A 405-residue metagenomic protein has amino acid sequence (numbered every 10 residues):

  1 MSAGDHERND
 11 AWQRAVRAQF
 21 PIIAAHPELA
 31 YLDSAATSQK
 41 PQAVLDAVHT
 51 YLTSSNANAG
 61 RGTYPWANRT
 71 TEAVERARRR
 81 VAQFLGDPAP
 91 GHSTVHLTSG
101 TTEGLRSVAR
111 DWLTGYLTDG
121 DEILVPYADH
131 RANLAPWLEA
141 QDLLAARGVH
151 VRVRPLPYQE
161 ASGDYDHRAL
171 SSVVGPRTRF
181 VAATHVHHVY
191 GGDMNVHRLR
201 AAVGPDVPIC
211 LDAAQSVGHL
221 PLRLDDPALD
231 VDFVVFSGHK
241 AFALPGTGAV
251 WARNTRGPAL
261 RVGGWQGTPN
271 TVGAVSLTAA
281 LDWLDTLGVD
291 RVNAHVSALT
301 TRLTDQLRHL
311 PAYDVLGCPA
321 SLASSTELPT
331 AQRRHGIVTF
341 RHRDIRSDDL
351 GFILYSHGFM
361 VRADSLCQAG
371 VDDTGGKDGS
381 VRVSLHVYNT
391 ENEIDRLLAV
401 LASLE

Functional and structural regions predicted by a protein language model:
M1-E405: Pyridoxal 5′-phosphate
